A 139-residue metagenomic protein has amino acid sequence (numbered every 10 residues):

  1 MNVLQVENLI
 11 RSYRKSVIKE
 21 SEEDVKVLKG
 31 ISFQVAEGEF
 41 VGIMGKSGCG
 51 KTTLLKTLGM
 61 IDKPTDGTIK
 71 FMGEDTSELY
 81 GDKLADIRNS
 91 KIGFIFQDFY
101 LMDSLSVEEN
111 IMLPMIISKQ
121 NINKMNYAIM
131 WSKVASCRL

Functional and structural regions predicted by a protein language model:
V6-L9, E22-A36, G67: Conserved beta-strand
R14-I18, M112-K124, V134: ABC-type ATPase nucleotide-binding domains, specifically the catalytic core motifs of the NBD
E22, T76-G93: ABC ATPase NBD coupling module
V41-G42, F94: Short beta-strand immediately N-terminal to the Walker A/P-loop
M44-K46: The feature captures the beta-strand-to-loop junction immediately N-terminal to the Walker
G59: Helix-to-loop junction immediately C-terminal to a conserved catalytic motif
G67-D75: Conserved ABC transporter NBD signature motif
D103-P114: Short coil-to-helix segment of the ABC ATPase nucleotide-binding domain corresponding to the Q-loop/switch region
